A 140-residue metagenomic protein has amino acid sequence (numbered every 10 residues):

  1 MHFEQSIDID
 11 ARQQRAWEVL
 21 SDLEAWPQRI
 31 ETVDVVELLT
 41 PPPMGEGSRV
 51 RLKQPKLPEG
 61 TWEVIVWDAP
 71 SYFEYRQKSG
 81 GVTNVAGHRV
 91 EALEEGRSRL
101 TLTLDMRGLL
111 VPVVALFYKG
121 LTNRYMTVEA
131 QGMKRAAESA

Functional and structural regions predicted by a protein language model:
M1-D8, E37, R97, T127 (+2 more regions): Hydrophobic-ligand-binding modules of eukaryotic lipid transfer/binding families
M1-P41: Hydrophobic ligand-binding cavity/cleft-lining segments
F3-Q5, G60, N84-A86, S98: Short beta-strand segments
S6-D8, K53, R76, R89 (+1 more regions): Residue-level recognition of well-ordered beta-strand positions that form the cores of beta-sheet-rich folds across
Q13-Q14, V66-P70, R89-R99, A140: A short, structured loop/turn motif at beta-sheet edges
E37-V85, Q131-A140: Glycine-rich portal/gate segments that line the openings of hydrophobic small-molecule binding cavities
W62-E63, N84-H88, L110-A115: A short, polar/proline- and glycine-enriched secondary-structure boundary/capping micro-motif
R99, D105-A140: A conserved amphipathic terminal alpha-helix motif
